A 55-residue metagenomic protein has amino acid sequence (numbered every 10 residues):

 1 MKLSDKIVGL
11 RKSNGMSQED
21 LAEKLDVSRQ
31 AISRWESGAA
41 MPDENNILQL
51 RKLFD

Functional and structural regions predicted by a protein language model:
D5-K24: Short basic helix-loop element that most often maps to the first helix and adjoining turn of HTH DNA-binding modules
I7, Q18, R29, E44-I47: Helix-turn-helix DNA-binding elements, focusing on the entry/boundary residues of the two helices that contact DNA
L25-M41: Recognition helix of helix-turn-helix/homeodomain-like DNA-binding domains that insert into the DNA major groove
N45-D55: DNA major-groove recognition helix of helix-turn-helix/homeodomain DNA-binding modules
